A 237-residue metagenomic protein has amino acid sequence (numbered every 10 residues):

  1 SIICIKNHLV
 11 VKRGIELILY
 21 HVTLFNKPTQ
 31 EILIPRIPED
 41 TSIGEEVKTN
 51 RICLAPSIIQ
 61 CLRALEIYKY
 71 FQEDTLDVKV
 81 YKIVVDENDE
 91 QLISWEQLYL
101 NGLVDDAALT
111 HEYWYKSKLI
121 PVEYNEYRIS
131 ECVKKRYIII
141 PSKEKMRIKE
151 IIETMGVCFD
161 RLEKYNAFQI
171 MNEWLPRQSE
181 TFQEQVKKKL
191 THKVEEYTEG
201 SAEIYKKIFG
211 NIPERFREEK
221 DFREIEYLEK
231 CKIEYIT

Functional and structural regions predicted by a protein language model:
C4-R51, E66-K69: ADP-ribose/NAD+-binding catalytic cleft of ART/PARP-like enzymes
E46-N50, I58-T237: Conserved NAD+-utilizing ADP-ribose enzyme module
